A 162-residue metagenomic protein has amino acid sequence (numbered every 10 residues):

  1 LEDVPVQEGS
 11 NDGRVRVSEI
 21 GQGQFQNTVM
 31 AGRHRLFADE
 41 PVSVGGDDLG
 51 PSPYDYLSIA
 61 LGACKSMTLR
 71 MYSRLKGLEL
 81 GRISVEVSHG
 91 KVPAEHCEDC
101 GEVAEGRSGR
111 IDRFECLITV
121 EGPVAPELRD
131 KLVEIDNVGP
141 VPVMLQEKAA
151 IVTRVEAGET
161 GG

Functional and structural regions predicted by a protein language model:
L1-I59, L69-G162: Extended beta-strand/beta-hairpin segments
L61-K65: Alpha-helical metal-binding/catalytic segments enriched in His/Glu/Asp
